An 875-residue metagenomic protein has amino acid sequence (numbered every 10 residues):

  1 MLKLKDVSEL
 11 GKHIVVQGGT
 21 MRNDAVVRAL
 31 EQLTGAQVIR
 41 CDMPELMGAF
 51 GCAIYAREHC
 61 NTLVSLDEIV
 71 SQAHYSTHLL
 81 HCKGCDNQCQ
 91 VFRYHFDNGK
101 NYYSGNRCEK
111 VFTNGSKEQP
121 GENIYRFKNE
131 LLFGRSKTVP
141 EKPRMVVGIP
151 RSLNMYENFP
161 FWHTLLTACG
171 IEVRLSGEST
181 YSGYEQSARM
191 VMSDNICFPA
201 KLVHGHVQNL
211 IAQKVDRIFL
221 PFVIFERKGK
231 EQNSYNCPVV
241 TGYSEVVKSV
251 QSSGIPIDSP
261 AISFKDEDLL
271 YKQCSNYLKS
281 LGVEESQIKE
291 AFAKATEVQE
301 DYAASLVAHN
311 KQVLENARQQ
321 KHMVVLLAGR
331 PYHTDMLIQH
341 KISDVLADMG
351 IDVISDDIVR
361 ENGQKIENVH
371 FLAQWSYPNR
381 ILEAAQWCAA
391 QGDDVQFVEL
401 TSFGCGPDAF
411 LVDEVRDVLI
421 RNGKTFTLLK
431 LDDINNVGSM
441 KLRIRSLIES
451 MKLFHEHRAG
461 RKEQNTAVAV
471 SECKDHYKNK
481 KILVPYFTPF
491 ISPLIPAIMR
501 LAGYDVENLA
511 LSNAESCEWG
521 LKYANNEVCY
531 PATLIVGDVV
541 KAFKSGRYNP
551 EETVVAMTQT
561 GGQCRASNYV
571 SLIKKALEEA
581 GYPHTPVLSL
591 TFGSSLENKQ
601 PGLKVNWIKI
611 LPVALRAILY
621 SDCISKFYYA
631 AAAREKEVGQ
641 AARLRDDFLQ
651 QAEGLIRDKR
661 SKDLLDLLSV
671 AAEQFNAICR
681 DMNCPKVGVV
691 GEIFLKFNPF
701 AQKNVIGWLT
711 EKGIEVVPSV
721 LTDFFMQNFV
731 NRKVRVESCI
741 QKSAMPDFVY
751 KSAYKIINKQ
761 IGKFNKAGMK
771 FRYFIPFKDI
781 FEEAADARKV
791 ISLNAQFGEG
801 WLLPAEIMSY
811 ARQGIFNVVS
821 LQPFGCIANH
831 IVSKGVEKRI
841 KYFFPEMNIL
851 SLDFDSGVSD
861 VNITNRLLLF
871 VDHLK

Functional and structural regions predicted by a protein language model:
M1-G11, L803: Phosphate/ATP-binding catalytic cores across multiple sugar-kinase/actin-like superfamilies, primarily ASKHA
V7-L33, P44-E45, N154-M155, Y332 (+1 more regions): Glycine-rich phosphate-binding loops at beta-strand->alpha-helix junctions
T34, G48, R57-E58: Hydrophobic/aromatic-enriched cytosolic interaction surfaces used to assemble or bind macromolecules
I39: PAZ/PAZ-like end-binding module
D42-M43, C60-K875: An N-terminal assembly and electron-transfer interface module characteristic of large anaerobic redox and radical
